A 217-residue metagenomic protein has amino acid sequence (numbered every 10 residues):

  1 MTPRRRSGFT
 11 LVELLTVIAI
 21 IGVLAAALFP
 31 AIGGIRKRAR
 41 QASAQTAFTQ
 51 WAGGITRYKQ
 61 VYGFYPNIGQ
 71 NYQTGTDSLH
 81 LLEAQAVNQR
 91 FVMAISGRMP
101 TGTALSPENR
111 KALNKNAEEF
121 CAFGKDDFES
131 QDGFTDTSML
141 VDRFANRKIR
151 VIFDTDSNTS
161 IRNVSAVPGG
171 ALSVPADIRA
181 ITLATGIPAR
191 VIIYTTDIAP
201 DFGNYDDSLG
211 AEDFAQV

Functional and structural regions predicted by a protein language model:
M1-T2: N-terminal hydrophobic targeting signals that begin at the initiator methionine
R5-I35, R40, A44: N-terminal single-pass transmembrane signal-anchor helix
Q41, Q45-V217: N-terminal pilin/flagellin-like segments and related low-complexity appendage regions
